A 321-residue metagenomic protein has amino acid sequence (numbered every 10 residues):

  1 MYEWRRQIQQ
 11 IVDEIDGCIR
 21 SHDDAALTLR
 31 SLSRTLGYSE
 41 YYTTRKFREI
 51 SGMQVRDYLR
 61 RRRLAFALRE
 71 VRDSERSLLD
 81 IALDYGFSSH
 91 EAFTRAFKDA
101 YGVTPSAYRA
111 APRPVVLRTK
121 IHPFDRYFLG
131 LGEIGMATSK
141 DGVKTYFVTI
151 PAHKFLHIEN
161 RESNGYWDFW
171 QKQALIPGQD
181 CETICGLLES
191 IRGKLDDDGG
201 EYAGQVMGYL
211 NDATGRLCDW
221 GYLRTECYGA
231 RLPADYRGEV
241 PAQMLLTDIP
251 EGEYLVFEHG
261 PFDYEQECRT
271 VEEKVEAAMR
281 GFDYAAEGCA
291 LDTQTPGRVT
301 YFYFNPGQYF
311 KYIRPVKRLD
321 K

Functional and structural regions predicted by a protein language model:
M1-R45: Glycine/alanine-rich phosphate-binding loops at beta-alpha junctions
Q9-G17, A26, R30, E49-Y85 (+1 more regions): Terminal helix-turn-helix DNA-binding modules in bacterial transcription factors
A26-L59, A82-T104: Basic/polar phosphate-binding segments, predominantly the helix-turn-helix DNA-binding elements of transcriptional
S74, A96, A100, A111: Mid-sequence acidic-hydrophobic segments that form the walls of catalytic/ligand-binding cavities or oligomerization
E91, D99-V103, V115-K321: A solvent-exposed interaction/effector surface
Y108: Winged-helix/helix-turn-helix nucleic-acid-interaction surface
